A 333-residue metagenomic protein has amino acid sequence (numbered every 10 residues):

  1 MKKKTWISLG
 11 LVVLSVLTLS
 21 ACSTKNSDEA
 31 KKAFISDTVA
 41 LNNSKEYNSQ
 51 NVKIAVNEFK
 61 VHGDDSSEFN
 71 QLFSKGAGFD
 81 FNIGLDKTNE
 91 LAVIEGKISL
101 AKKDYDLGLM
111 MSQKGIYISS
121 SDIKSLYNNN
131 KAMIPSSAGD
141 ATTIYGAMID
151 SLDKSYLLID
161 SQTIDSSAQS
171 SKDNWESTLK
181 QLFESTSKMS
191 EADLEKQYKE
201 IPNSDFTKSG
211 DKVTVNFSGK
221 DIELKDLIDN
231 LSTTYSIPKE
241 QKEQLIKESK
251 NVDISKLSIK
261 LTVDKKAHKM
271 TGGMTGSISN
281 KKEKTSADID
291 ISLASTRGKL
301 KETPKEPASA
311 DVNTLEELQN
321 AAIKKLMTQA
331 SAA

Functional and structural regions predicted by a protein language model:
M1-L9: Bacterial N-terminal signal peptides that target proteins for export
G10-V16: Hydrophobic helical h-region of N-terminal Sec-dependent signal peptides in bacterial secretory/periplasmic proteins
L17-A21: C-terminal motif of bacterial Sec signal peptides marking the signal peptidase cleavage site
S23-A333: Subset-of-secretome marker
